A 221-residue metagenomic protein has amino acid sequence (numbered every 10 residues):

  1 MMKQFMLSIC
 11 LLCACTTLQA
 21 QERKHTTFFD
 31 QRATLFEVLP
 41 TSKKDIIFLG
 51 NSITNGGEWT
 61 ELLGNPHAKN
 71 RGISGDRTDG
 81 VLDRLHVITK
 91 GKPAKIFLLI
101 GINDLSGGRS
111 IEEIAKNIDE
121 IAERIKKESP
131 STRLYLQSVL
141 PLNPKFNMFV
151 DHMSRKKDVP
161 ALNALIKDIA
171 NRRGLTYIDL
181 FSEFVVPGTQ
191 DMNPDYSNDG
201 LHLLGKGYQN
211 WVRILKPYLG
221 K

Functional and structural regions predicted by a protein language model:
M1-E22: Bacterial Sec-dependent N-terminal signal peptides
A20-K95, D191: Serine-esterase "nucleophile elbow" of acetyl-processing enzymes
D45-S52, D76-E112, L203-K221: N-terminal/domain-start segments enriched in small and hydrophobic, helix-friendly residues, covering either
G72-I73, I100-L105, V139, V185: Cell-envelope and extracellular/periplasmic
I111-I121, V159-L162: Charged helix-capping and loop-helix junction motifs
S129-R133: A short helix->loop->beta-strand "cap" motif at the edges of active sites that frequently abuts
L142-K221: Catalytic His-Asp segment of secreted/periplasmic serine-dependent ester chemistry enzymes
